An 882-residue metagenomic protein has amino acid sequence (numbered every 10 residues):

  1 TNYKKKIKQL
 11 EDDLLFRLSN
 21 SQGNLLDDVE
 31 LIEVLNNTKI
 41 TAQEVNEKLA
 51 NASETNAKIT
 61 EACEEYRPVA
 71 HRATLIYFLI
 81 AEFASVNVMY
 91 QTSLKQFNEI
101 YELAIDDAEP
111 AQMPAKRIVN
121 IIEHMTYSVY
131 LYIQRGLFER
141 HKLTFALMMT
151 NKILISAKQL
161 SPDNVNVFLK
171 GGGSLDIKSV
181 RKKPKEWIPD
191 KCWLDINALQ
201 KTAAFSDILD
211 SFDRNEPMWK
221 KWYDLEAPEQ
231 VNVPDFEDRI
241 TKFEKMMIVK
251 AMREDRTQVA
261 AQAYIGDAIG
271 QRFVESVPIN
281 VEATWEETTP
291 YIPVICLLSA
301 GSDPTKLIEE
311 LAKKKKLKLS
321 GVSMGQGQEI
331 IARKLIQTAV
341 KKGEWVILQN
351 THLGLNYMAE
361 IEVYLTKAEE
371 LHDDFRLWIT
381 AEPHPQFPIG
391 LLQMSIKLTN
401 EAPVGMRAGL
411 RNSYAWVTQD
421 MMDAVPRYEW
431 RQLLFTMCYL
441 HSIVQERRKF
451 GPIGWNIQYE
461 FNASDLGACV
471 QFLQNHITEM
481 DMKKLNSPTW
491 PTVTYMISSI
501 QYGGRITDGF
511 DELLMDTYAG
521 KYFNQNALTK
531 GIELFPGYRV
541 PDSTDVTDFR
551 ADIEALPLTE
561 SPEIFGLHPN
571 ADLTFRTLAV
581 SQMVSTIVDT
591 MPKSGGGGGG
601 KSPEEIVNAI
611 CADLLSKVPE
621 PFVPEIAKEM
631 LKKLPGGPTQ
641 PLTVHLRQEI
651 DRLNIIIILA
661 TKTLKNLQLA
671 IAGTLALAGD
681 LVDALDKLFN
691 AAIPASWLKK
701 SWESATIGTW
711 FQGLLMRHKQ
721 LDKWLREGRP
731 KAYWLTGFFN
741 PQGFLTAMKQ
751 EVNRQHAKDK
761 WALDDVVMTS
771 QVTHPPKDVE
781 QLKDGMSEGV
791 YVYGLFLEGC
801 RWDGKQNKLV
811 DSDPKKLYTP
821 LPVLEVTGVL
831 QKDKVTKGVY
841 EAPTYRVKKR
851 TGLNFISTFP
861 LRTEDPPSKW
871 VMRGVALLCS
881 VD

Functional and structural regions predicted by a protein language model:
Y3-T74, R407-K521: Conserved AAA+ ATPase small/helical "lid" subdomain
L31-Y127, L677, L681-M748, R754: Proline-directed phosphorylation-rich, low-complexity intrinsically disordered regulatory regions
Q91-K341, S543, F549-D552, T559 (+4 more regions): Extended, compositionally biased accessory segments flanking or bridging domains
I133, C192, L199, D213-R214 (+5 more regions): Long C-terminal appendages of very large multidomain proteins
P278-T284, L307-I308, I331-L335, E362-T366 (+3 more regions): Eukaryotic intrinsically disordered and solvent-exposed regulatory patches
L298-G301, N350-H352, I379-H384, E401-P403: A short beta-strand-to-loop transition that corresponds to the Sensor-1 phosphate-sensing loop of AAA+ P-loop ATPases
K313-G321, K334-K341, W345, N350-I379 (+1 more regions): Conserved catalytic/switch belt of AAA+ P-loop NTPases
F387-G405: A short helix-turn-beta junction within AAA+ P-loop NTPase domains corresponding to the substrate/partner-engaging
